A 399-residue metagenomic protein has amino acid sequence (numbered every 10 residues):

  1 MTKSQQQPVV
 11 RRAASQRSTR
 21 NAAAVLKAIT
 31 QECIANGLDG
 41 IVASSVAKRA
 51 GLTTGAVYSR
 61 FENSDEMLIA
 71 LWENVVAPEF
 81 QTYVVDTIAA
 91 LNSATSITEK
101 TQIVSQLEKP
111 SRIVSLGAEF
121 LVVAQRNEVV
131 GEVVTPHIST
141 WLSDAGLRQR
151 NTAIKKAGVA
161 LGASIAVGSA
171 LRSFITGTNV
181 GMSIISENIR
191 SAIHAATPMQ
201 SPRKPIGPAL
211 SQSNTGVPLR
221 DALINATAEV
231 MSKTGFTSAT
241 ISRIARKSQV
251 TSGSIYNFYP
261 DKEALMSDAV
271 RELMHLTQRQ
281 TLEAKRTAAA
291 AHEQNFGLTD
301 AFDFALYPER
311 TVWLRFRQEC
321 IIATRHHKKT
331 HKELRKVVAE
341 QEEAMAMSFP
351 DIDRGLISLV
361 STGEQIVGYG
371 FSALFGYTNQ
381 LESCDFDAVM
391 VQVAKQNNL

Functional and structural regions predicted by a protein language model:
S18-T30, V46, L71-V75, E79 (+4 more regions): Generic hydrophobic, amphipathic alpha-helix propensity
N21, S64, L71, V75-E79 (+8 more regions): Hydrophobic/aromatic residues within well-ordered alpha-helical segments
A24, A28, E32-A70, V230-A264: Helix-turn-helix
I41, E79, V114-V123, A163 (+5 more regions): Short, structured motif recognition centered on aromatic/hydrophobic residues
Y83-V114, T281-V312: Hydrophobic alpha-helical connector segments
K109-A118, R126-T152, R310-Q318, K328-I352: Amphipathic alpha-helical packing segments from all-alpha helical-bundle domains
G131, Q149-Q212, H331, R335 (+1 more regions): Hydrophobic/aromatic-rich alpha-helical bundle segments in the mid-to-C-terminal region
A157-V167, P208-A290, Q294-G297, A301 (+3 more regions): Conserved small-residue-rich
